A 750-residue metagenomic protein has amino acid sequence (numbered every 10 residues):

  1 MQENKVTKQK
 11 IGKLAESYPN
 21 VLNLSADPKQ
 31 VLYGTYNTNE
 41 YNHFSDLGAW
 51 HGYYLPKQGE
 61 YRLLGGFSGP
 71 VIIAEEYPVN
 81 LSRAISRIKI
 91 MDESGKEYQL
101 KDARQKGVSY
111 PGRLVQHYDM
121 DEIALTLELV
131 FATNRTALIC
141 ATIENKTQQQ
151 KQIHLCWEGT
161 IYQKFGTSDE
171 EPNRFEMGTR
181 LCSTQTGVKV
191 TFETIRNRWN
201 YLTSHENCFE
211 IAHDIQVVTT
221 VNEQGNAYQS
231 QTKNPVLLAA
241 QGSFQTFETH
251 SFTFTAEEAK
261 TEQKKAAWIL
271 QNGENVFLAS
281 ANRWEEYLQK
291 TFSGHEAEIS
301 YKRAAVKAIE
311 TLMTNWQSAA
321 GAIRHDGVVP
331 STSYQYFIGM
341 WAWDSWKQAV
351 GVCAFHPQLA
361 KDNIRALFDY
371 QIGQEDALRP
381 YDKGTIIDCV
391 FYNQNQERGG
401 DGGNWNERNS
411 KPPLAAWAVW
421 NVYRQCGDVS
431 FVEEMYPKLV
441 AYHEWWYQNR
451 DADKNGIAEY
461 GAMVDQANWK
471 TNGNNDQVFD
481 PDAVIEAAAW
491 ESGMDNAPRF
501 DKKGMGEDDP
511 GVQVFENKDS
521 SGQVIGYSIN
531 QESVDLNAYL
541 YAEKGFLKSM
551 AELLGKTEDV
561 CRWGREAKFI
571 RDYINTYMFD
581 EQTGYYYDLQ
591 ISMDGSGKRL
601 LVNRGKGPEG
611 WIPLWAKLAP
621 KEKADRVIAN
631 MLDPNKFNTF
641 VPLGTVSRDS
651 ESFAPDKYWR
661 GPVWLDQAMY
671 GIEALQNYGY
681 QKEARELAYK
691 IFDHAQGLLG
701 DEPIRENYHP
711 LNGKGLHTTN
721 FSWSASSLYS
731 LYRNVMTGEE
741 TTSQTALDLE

Functional and structural regions predicted by a protein language model:
M1-S300, Q335-Y336, W343, A354-Q358 (+3 more regions): Terminal accessory carbohydrate-recognition/targeting modules of carbohydrate-active enzymes
H295-M340, F368-W405, N455-E532, D572-V663 (+1 more regions): Extended glycan-interaction surfaces of carbohydrate-active proteins
A305-L312, L439, V560-I574, A688-I691: Short amphipathic alpha-helical coiled-coil/interface segments
A342-E375, E609-K621, A668-Q681: Alpha-helical support elements that line or immediately flank enzyme active sites and cofactor-binding pockets
A416-V419, N537, K544, A668: TPR repeat positional signature
V419-E434, L547-R562, Y678: Inter-helical turn/loop segments and adjacent helix faces that build the functional surface of alpha-helical bundle
V534-R571: Active-site neighborhood of glycoside hydrolase catalytic domains
